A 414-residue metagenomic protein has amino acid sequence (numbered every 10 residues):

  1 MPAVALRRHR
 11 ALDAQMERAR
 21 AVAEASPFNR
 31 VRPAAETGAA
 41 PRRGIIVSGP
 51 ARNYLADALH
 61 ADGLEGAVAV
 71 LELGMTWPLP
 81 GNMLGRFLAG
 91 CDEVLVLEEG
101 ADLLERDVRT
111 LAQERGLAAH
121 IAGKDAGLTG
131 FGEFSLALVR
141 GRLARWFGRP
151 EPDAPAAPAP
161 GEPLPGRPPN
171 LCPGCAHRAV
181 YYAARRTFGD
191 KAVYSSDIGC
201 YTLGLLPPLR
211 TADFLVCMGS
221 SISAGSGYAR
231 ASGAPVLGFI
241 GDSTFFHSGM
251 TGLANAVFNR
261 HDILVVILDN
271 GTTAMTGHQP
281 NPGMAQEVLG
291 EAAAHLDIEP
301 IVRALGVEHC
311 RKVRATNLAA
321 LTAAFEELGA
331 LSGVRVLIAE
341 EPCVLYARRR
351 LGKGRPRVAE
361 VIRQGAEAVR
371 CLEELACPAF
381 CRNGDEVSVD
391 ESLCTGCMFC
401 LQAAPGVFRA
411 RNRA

Functional and structural regions predicted by a protein language model:
M1-L171, A176-H177, A315, L331-S332 (+1 more regions): Flexible, low-complexity linker and terminal segments
H9-A34, P41, S48, S196-S232: Extended redox/cofactor-interaction regions of prokaryotic respiratory oxidoreductases
R43-G44, E93, V193, P235-L237: Structural motif
I46-V47, L97-E98, S195-D197, L264-D269 (+1 more regions): Short beta-strand segments
S48-A51, T76, D197-C200, D269-T272: Short glycine-enriched loops at secondary-structure junctions
C91-D92, K191, V307: Short, well-ordered alpha-helix to beta-strand connector turns
D153-I222, A231: Active-site diphosphate/adenylate-binding microenvironment
L203-I338, V344-L351: Thiamine diphosphate
